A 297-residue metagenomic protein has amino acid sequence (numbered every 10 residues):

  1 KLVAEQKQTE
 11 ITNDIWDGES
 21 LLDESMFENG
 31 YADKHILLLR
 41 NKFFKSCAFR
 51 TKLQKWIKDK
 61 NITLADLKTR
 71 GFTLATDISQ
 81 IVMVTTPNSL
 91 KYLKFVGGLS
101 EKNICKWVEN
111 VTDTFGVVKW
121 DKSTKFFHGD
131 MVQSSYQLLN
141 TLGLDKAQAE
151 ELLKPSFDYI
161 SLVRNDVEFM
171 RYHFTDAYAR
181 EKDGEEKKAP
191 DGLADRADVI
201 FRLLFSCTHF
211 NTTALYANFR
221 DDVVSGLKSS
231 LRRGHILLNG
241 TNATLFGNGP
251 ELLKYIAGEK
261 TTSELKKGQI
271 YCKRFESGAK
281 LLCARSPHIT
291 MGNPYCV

Functional and structural regions predicted by a protein language model:
K1-V297: Conserved small-residue
